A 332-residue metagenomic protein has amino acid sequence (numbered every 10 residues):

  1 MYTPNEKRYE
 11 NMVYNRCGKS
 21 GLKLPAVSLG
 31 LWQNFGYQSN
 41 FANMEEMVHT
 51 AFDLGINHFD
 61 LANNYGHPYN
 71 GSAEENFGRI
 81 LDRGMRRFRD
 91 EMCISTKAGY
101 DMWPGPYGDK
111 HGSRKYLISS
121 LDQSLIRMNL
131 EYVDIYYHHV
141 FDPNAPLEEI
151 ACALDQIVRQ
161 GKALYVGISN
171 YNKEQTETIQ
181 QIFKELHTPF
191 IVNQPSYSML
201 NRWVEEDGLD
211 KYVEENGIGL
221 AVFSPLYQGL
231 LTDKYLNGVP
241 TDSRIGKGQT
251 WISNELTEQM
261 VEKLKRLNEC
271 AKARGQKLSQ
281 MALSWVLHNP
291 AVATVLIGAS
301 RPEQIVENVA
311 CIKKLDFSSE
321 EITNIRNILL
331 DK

Functional and structural regions predicted by a protein language model:
M1-M92: N-terminal binding-site loop/beta-alpha segment at the start of enzyme catalytic domains that lines or forms
Y2-E6, N11, P143-K332: Beta/alpha (TIM)-barrel catalytic core signal, keyed to glycine-rich beta->alpha loops juxtaposed to Asp/Glu that bind
G18-G36, S95-G108, Y132, Y137: N-terminal small/glycine-rich loop or linker at the start of catalytic domains across soluble metabolic enzymes
P25-L29, F59-L61, M92-T96, Y136-H138 (+4 more regions): Hydrophobic faces of well-ordered beta-strands that scaffold small-molecule active sites in alpha/beta enzyme cores
S39-A51, G112-M128, T176-Q180: Short, acidic/polar
S39-N43, Y69-S72, N76, G108-Y116 (+2 more regions): Alpha-helix N-cap and loop-to-helix initiation/capping positions
T50, L54, R127-M128, G161 (+1 more regions): Structural motif
L125-A145: Active-site groove signature of glycoside hydrolases
